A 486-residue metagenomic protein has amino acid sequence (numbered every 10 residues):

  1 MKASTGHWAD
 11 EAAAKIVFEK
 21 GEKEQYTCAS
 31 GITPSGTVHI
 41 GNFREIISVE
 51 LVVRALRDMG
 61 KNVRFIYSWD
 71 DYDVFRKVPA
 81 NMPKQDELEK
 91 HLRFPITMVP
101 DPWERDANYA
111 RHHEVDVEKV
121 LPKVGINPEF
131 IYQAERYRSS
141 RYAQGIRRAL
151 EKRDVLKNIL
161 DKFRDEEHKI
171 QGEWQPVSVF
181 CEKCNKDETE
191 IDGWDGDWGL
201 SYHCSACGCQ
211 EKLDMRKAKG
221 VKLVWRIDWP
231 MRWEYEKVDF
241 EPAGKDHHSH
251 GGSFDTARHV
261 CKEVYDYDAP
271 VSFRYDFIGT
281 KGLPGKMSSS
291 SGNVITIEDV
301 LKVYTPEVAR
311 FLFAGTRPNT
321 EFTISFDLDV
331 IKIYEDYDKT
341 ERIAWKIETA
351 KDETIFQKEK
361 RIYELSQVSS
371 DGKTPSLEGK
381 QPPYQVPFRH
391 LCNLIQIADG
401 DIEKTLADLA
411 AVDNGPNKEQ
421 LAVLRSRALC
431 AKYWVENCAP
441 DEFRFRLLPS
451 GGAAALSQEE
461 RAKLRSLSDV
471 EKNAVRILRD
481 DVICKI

Functional and structural regions predicted by a protein language model:
M1-K23, V38, R64-F65, K157 (+3 more regions): Basic, alpha-helical terminal appendages of large translation-related enzymes
M1-P83, P230-G251: N-terminal catalytic cores of NTP/NDP-binding nucleotidyl/phosphoryl-transfer enzymes
P34-T37, Y72-R76, R138-S139, G279-P284 (+1 more regions): Flexible loop/turn segments at secondary-structure boundaries
R57, P122, L150-K157, D161 (+5 more regions): Hydrophobic/aromatic-lined pockets within catalytic cores
Y72-E89, G145-I146, G285: Charged, often glycine-rich, active-site loop that binds/positions anionic groups
D86-V124: A glycine-rich helix N-cap at a beta->alpha junction
I126-E298, A453-A455, E460-D469, R476-D480 (+1 more regions): Active-site cores that bind ATP or allylic diphosphates and position pyrophosphate for catalysis
S249, F254, D276-F443: Catalytic adenosine-cofactor/nucleotide-binding cores of aminoacyl-tRNA synthetases and other
